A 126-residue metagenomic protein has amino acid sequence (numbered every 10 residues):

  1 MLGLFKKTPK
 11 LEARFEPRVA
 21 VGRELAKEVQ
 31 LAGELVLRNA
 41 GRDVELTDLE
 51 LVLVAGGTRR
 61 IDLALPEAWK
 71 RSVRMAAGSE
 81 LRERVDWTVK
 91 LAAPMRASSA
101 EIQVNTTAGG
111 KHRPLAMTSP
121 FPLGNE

Functional and structural regions predicted by a protein language model:
M1-A26: Low-complexity, acidic Ser/Thr/Pro/Gly-rich terminal tails and inter-domain linkers that flank the onset of structured
L11-E12, T58-S72, P114: Short beta-strand and strand-turn-strand segments in soluble, beta-rich domains
A20-L37, R84-V85: Contiguous beta-strand segments within globular domains
L25, R38-D48: A short beta-turn/strand-edge loop motif at beta-sheet boundaries
L63-A92: A beta-strand/beta-hairpin structural motif
L91-I102: Short glycine/proline/serine/threonine-rich loop/turn segments at secondary-structure transition edges
Q103-H112: Enriched for extracellular/lumenal, surface-exposed ectodomains of secreted and cell-surface proteins
K111-E126: Short beta-strand elements
